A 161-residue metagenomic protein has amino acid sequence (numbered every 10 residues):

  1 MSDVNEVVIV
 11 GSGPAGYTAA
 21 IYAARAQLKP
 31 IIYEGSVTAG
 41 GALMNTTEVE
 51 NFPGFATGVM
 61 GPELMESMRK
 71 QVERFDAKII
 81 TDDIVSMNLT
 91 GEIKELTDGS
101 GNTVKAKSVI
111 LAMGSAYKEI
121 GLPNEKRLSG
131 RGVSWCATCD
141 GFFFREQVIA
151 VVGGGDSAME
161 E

Functional and structural regions predicted by a protein language model:
M1-V7, E66, R74-F75, I120 (+1 more regions): Extreme N-terminal leader/targeting segments of oxidoreductases
S2-V4, I9-G35, S129, W135-E161: Rossmann-like dinucleotide/flavin-binding elements
D3-N5, D98-S108: Core beta-strand elements of the Rossmann-like FAD/NAD(P) dinucleotide-binding domain in flavoenzyme oxidoreductases
A20-I21, M44-N45, G121-N124: Short amphipathic alpha-helical segments
I32-N45: N-terminal glycine-rich anion-binding loops that anchor highly charged ligand groups
G40-G41, E119-I120, M159-E161: Glycine/Thr-rich phosphate-binding loops of Rossmann-like dinucleotide-binding domains
M44-T103: N-terminal Rossmann-like dinucleotide/flavin-binding domain of flavoprotein oxidoreductases that bind FAD/FMN
S100, V109, M113-C136: Glycine-rich beta-alpha-beta "Rossmann" dinucleotide-binding loop(s) and their flanking helix/strand
